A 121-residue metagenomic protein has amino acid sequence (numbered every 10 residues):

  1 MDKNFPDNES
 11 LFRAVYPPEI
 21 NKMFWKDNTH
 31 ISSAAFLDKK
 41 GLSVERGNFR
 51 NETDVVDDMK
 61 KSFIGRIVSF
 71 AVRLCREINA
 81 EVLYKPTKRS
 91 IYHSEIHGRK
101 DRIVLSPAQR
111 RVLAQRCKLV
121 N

Functional and structural regions predicted by a protein language model:
M1-S10, E19-D27, I31-N121: Conserved NAD+-utilizing ADP-ribose enzyme module
